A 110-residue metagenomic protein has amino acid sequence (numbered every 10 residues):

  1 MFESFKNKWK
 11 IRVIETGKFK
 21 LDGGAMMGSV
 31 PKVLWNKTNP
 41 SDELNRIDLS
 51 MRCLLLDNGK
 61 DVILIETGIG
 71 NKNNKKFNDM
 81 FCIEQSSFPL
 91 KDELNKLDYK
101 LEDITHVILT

Functional and structural regions predicted by a protein language model:
M1-N95, D103-H106: Metallo-beta-lactamase
L109-T110: Ser/Thr-glycine-rich phosphate-binding loops at phosphate-binding pockets of nucleotides, nucleotide cofactors
